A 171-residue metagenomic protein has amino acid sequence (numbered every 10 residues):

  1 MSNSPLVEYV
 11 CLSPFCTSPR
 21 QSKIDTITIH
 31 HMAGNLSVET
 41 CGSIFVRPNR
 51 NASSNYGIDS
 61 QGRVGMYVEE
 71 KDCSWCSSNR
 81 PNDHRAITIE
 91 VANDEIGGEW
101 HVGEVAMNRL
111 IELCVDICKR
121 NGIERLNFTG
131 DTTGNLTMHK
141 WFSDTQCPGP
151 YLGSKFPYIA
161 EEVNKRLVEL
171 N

Functional and structural regions predicted by a protein language model:
M1-D83, C147-G149: N-terminal catalytic cores of peptidoglycan-degrading enzymes
M1-L12, C16-Q21, E95-N171: Basic/polar, cationic surfaces and motifs that engage anionic cell-wall and phosphate/carboxylate ligands
T26, A86-T88, N135-T137: Structural preference for beta-strand elements that scaffold enzyme active sites
H30-H31, H84, H101, H139: Histidine (H) residue identity feature
A33, I87-I96, W141: Cell-envelope and extracellular/periplasmic
F45-R47, S74-C76, N82-R85, S154-A160 (+2 more regions): Generic alpha-helical propensity signal that fires on short helical segments and nearby coil/disordered stretches
Y56, I89, L110: Divalent metal-coordination and catalytic microenvironments
